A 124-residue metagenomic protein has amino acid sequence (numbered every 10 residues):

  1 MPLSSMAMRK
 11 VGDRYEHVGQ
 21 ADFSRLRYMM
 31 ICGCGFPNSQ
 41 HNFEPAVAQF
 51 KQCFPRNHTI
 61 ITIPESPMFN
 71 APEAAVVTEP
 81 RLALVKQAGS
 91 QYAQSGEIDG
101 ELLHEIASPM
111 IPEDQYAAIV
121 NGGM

Functional and structural regions predicted by a protein language model:
M1-R56: Helix-loop-strand module that forms the ligand-binding subsite of alpha/beta enzymes
Q40, F54-M124: Glycine-rich phosphate/pyrophosphate-binding loop and the adjoining helix
